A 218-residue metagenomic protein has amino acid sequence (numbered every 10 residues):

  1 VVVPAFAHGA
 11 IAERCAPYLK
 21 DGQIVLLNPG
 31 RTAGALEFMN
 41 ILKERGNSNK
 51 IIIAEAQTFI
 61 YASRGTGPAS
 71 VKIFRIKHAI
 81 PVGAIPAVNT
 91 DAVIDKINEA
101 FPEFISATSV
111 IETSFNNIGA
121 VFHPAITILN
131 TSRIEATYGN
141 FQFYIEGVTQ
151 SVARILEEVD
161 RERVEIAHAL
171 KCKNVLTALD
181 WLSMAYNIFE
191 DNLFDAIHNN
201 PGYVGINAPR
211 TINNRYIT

Functional and structural regions predicted by a protein language model:
A5-G67: Rossmann-like NAD(P)(H) cofactor-binding subdomain of soluble oxidoreductases
V25-N28, A79-I85, Q150: Flexible, glycine/proline-enriched loop segments at strand-loop-helix junctions that form or flank small-ligand binding
T32, A87-D91, A153, E157: Electropositive phosphate-/nucleotide-binding environments in soluble metabolic enzymes
S48-I51, V71-P81, I128-R133: A polyampholytic, Gly/Pro-enriched intrinsically disordered region
T66-I105: Conserved anion/nucleotide-ligand pocket segment
E103, T108-T218: C-terminal substrate-binding/catalytic lobe of Rossmann-fold NAD(P)-dependent dehydrogenases
